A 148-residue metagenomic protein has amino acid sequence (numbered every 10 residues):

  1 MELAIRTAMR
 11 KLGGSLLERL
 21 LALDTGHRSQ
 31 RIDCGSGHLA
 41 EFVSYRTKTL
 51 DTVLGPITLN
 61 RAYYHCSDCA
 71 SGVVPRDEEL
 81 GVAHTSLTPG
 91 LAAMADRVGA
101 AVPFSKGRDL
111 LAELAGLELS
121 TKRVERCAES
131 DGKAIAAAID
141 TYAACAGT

Functional and structural regions predicted by a protein language model:
M1-Y63, S67: Short, conserved DNA-binding cores of transcription-related domains
P56-T148: Short, positively charged, Gly/Tyr-enriched micro-motifs that form contact patches at catalytic or ligand/partner
